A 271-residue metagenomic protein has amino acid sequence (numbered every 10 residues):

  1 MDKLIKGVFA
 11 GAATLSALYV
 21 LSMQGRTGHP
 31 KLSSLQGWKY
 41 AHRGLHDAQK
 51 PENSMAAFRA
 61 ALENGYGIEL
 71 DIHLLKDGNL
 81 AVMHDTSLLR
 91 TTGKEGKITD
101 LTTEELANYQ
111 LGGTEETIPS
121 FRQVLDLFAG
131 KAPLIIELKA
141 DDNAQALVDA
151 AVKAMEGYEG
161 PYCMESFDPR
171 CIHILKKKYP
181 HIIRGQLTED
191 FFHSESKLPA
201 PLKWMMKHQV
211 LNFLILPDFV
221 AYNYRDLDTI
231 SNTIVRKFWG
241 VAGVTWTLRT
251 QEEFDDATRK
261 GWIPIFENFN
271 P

Functional and structural regions predicted by a protein language model:
D2-P271: Phosphate-group recognition and catalysis centered on beta-loop-alpha active-site segments
